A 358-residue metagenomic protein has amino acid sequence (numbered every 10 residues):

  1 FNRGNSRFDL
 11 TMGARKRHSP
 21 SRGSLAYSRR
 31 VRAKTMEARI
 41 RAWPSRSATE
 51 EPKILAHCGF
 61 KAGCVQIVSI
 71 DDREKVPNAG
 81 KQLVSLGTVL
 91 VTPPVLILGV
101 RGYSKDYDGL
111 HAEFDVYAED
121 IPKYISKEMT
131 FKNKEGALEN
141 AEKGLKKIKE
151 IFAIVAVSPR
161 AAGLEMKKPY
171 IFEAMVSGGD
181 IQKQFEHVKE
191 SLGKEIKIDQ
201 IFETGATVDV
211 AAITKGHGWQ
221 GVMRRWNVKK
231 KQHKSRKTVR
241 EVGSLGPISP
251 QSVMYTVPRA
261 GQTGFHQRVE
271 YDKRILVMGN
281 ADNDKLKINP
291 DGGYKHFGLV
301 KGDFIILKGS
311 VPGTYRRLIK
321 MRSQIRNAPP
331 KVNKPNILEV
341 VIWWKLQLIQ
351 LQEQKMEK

Functional and structural regions predicted by a protein language model:
F1-N2: Low-complexity, disordered terminal segments
R7-T214, W219-K358: Extended basic (Lys/Arg/His-rich) segments that typically form rRNA-contacting surfaces in ribosomal proteins
